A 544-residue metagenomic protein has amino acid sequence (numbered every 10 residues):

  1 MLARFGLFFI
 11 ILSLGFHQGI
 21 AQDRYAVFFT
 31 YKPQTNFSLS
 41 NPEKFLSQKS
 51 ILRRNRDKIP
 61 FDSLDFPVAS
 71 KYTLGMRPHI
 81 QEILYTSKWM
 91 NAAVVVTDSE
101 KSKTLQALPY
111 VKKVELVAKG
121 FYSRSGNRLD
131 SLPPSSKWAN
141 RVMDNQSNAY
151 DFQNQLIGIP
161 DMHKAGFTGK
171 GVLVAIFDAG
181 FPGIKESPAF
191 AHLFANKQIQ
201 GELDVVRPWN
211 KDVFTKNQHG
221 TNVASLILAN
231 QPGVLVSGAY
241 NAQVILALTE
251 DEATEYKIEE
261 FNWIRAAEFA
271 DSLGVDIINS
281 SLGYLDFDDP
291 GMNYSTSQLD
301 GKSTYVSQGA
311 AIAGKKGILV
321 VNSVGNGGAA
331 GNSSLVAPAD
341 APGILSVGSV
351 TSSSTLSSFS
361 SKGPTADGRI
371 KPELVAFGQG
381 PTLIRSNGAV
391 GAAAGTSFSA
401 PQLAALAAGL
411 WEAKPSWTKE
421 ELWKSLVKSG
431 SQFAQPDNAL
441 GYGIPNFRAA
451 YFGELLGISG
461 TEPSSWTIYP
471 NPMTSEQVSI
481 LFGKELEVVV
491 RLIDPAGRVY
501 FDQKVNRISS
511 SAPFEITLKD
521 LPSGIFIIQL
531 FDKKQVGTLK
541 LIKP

Functional and structural regions predicted by a protein language model:
Q22, L39, P160-E259, L273-D276 (+6 more regions): Subtilisin-like serine protease catalytic core
Q22-E82, K101-K103, K112-R124: Primarily auto-inhibitory N-terminal propeptides
K71-N154, M162-H163, P342: Autoinhibitory propeptides
D151, V275-N279, E412-N471: C-terminal subdomain of the subtilisin-like protease fold in secreted/lumenal serine endopeptidases
H163, N230-G233, A247-D340, A366-R369 (+1 more regions): Substrate-binding/access-modulating region of protease and related hydrolase catalytic domains
P188-Q200, S352-S397: Catalytic-core environment of secreted peptidases
I227, A247-D251, S334, G378-L440: Hydrolase catalytic cores
E462-Y469, M473-P544: C-terminal outer-membrane/trafficking sorting elements
